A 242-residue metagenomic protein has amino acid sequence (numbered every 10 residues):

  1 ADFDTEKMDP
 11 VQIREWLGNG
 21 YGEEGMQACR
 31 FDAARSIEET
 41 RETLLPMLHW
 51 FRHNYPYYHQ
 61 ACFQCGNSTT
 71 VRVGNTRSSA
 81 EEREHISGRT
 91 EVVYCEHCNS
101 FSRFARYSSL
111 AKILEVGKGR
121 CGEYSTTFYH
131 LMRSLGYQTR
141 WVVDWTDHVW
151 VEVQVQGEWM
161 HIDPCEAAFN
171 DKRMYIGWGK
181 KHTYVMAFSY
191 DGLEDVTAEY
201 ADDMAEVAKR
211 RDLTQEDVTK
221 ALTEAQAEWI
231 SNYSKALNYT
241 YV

Functional and structural regions predicted by a protein language model:
A1-V116, R120-E123, V143, Q156-V242: Alpha-helical and coiled-coil interaction segments, frequently adjacent to or embedded within charge-biased
R52, P56, M132-Y137: Hydrophobic/aromatic-lined pockets within catalytic cores
E115, H130, T139: Functionally constrained cores in energy, signaling, and assembly domains
R133-D147: Short, well-structured beta-strand/strand-turn elements
W150-V155: A short beta-strand motif that forms the metal-chelation/ATP-contact edge of phosphoryl-transfer active sites
